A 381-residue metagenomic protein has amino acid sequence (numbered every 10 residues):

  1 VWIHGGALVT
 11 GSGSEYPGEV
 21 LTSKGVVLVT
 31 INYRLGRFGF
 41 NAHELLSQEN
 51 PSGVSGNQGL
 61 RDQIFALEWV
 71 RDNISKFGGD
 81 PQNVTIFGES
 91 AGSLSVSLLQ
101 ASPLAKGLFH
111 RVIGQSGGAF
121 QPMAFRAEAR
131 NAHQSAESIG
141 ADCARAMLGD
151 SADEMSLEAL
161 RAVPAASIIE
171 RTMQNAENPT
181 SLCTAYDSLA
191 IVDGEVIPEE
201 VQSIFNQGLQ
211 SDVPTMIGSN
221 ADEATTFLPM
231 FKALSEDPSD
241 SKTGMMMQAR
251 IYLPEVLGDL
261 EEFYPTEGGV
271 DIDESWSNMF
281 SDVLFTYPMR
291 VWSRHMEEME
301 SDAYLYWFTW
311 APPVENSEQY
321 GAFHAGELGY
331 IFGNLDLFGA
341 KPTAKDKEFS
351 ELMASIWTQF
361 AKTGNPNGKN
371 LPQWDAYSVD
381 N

Functional and structural regions predicted by a protein language model:
W2-I64, W69-K76, A124-R126: Cap/lid segment of the alpha/beta-hydrolase catalytic domain
G6, K24-V29, D80-V84, A105-R111 (+2 more regions): Loop/turn elements at helix/coil->beta-strand transitions in domains of secreted/extracellular proteins
N32, F87, S102, I113-S116 (+2 more regions): Alpha/beta-hydrolase-fold catalytic nucleophile elbow
S52-N57, Q121-N131, A144, V201-Q202 (+5 more regions): Active-site rim elements
V70, F77-S90: Alpha/beta-hydrolase fold nucleophile elbow
D72, K106, Q115-T243, M247 (+1 more regions): Substrate-access "cap/lid" subdomains that shape and gate the entrance to catalytic or ligand-binding pockets
S93-A105: Short glycine-enriched nucleophile-adjacent loop and the immediately C-terminal alpha-helix near the catalytic center
T286-N381: Mobile gating loops/cap/lid regions near enzyme active sites that modulate substrate access
